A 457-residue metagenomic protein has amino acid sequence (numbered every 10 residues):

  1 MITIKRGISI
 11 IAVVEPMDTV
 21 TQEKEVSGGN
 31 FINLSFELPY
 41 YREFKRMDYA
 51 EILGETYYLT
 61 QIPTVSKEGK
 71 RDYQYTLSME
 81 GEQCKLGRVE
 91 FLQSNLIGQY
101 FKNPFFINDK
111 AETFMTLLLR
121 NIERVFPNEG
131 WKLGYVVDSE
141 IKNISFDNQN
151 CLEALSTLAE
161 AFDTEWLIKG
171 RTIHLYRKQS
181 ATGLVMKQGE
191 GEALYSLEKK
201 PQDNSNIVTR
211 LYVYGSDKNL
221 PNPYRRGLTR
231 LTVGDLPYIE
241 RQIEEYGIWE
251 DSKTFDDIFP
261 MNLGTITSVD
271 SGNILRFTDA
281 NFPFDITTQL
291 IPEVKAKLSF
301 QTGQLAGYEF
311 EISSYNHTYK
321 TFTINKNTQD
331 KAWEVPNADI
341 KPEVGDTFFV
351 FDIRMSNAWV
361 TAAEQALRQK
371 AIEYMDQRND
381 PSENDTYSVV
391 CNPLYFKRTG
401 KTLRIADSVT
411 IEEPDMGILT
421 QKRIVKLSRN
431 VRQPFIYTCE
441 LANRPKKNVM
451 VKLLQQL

Functional and structural regions predicted by a protein language model:
M1-G28, Q61-T64, K187-D203: Solvent-exposed edge beta-strands and adjacent loop segments that serve as assembly or binding interfaces
T19-G29, Q93-G98, E112-F146, I168-Y176 (+1 more regions): N-terminal export/assembly leaders
Q22-P39, D72-K85, L211-V213, Q377-Y395 (+2 more regions): Oligomerization/assembly interface segments of phage tail-like spikes and tubes
Y41-G130: Surface-exposed cap/loop segments at beta↔alpha junctions
T56-S66, G307-H317, T420-R429: Short beta-strand-centered aromatic/proline hotspots
P63-L86, E129-L220, S299-A306, T318-D330 (+2 more regions): Short beta-strand-centered interaction patches in the first periplasmic/extracellular domains of large envelope
R71-S94, T323-K341, P434-L453: Short solvent-exposed strand/turn elements
L184-R378, R398-Q421: Acidic, small/polar-enriched beta strand-loop surface segments
